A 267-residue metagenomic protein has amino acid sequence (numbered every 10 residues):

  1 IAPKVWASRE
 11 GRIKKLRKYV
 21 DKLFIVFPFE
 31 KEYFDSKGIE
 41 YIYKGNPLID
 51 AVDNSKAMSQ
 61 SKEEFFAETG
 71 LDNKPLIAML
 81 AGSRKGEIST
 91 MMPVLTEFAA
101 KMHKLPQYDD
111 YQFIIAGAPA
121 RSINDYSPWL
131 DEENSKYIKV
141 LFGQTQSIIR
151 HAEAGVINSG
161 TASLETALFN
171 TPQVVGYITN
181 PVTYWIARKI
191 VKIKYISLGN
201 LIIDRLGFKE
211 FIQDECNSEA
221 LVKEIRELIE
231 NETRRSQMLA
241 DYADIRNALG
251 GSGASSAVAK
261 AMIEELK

Functional and structural regions predicted by a protein language model:
I1-K267: Nucleotide-activated sugar donor-binding and catalytic core shared by glycosyltransferases and related lipid-linked
